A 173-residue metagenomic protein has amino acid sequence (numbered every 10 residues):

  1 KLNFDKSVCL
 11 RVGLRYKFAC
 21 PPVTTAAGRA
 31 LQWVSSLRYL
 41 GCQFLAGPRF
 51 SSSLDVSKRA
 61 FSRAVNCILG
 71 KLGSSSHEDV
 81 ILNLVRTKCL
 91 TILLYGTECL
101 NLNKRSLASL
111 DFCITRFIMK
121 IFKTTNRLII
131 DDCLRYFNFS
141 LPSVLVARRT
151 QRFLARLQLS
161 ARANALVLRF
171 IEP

Functional and structural regions predicted by a protein language model:
L2, L72, S76, T97-K104 (+3 more regions): Long, hydrophobic, amphipathic alpha-helical segments used as structural scaffolds
L2-S36: Short, conserved micro-motifs composed of acidic
N3-D5, G47, V144: Residue-level detector of family-conserved "landmark" positions at structurally sensitive sites
F4-D5, S35, H77, R105 (+1 more regions): Eukaryote-biased feature marking scaffold/signaling PDZ-domain proteins and nuclear chromatin regulators
P21-P22, R49-L54, I129: Short conserved micro-motifs at the rims of enzyme active sites and ligand-binding pockets
G28-N101: Basic, alpha-helical interaction scaffolds
S106-P173: A terminal-accessory region detector
